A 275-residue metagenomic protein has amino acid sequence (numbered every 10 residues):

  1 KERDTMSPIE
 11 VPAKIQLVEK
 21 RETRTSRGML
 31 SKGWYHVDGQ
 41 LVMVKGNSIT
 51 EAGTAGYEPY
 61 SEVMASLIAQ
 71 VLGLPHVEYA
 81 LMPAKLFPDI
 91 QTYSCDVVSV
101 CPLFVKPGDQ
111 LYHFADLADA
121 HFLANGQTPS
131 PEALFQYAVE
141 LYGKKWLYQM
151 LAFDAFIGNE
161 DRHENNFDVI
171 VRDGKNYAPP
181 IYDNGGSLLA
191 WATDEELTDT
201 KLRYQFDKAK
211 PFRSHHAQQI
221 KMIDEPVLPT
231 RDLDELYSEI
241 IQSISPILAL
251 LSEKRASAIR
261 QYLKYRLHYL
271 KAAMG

Functional and structural regions predicted by a protein language model:
K1-K20, K32, S61, K175-N176 (+1 more regions): Regulatory N- and C-terminal appendages and interdomain linkers associated with kinase/kinase-like NTP transferase
R3-A120: Conserved ATP-binding subdomain of kinase catalytic cores across diverse folds
V63-V71, K145, Q149-F153, Q261-H268 (+1 more regions): A broad, structural surface signal
A69-Q70, A124-T128, R203-K208: Glycine-rich loops and low-complexity Gly/Arg-rich segments that provide flexible linkers or classic glycine-based
E78-P88, H163-R172, G275: Short alpha-helical "patches" and their helix-cap loops
V100-L151, Y269: ATP-dependent phospho-/nucleotidyl transfer catalytic cores
P129-T193: Conserved kinase catalytic-core segment
D173-G275: C-terminal catalytic region of ATP-dependent kinase domains
